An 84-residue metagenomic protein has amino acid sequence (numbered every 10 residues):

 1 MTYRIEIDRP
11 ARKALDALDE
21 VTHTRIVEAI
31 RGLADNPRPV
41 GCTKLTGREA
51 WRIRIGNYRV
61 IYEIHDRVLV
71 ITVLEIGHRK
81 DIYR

Functional and structural regions predicted by a protein language model:
M1-T24, R54-I55, E63-R84: Enriched for short, Lys/Arg-rich terminal
A29-I53: A short, surface-exposed loop/turn module that caps and links secondary-structure elements
